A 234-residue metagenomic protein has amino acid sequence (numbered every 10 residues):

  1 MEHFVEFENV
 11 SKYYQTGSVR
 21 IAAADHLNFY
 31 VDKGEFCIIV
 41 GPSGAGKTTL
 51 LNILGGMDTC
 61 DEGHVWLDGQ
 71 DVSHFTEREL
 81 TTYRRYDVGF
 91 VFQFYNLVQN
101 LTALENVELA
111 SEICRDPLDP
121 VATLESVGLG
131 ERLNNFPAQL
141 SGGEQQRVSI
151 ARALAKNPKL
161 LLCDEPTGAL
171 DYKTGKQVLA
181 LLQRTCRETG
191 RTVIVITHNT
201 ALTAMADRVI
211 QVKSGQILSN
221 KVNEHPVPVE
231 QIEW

Functional and structural regions predicted by a protein language model:
H3-M205, V209-V212: ABC family nucleotide-binding domain
Q216-W234: Conserved beta-strand-loop-alpha-helix hinge in the C-terminal portion of ABC ATPase nucleotide-binding domains
